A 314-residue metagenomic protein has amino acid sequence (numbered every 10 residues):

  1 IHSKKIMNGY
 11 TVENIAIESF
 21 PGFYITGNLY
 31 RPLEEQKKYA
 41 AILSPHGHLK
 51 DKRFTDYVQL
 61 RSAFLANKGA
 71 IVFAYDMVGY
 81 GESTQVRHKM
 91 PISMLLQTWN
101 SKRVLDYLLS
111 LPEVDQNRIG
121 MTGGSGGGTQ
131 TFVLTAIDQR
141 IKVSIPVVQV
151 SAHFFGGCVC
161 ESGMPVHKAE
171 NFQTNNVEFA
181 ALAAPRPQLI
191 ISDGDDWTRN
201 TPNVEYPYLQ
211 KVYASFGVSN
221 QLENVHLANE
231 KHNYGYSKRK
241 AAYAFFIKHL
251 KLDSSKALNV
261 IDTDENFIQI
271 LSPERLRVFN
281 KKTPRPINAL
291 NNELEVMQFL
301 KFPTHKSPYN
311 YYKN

Functional and structural regions predicted by a protein language model:
I1-Y24, A184, I191-N314: Alpha/beta-hydrolase-fold serine-hydrolase catalytic core, especially in secreted/extracellular enzymes
A16-F20, G27-K38: Short beta-strand-to-loop junctions in surface cap/lid or active-site-entrance loops
Y30, P45, Y75, T122-G124 (+4 more regions): Generic beta-strand/beta-sheet core signal
L33-E113, V150-P165: Cap/lid segment of the alpha/beta-hydrolase catalytic domain
K38-A40, K68-I71, D115-R118, Q139-V143 (+2 more regions): Loop/turn elements at helix/coil->beta-strand transitions in domains of secreted/extracellular proteins
L49-L60, H88-W99, M121-F132, G163-E178 (+2 more regions): Alpha-helix capping and helix-loop boundary segments enriched in small/acidic/polar residues
D106-F172: Primarily recognizes the serine-hydrolase "nucleophile elbow" in alpha/beta-hydrolase and SGNH/GDSL folds
V143, F155-A214: The feature captures the conserved acid-bearing segment of alpha/beta-hydrolase catalytic domains
